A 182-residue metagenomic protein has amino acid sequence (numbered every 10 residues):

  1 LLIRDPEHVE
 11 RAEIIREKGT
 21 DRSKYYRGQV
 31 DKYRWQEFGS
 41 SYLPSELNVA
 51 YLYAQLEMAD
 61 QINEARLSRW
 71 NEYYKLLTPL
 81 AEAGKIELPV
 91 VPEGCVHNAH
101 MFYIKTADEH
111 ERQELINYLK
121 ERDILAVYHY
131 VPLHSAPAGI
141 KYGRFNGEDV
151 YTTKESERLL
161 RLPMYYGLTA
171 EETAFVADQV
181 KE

Functional and structural regions predicted by a protein language model:
L1: Glycine-rich phosphate-binding loop of ATP-grasp-fold ATP-dependent ligases
R4-E182: PLP-dependent aminotransferase class I/II
